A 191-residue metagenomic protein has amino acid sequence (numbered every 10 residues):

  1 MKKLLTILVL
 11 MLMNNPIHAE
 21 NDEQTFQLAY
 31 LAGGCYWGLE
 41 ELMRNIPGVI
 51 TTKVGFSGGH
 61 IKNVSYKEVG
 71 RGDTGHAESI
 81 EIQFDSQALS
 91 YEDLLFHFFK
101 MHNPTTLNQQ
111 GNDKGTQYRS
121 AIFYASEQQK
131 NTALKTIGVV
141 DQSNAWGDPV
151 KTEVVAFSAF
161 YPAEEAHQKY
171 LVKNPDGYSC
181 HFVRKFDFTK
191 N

Functional and structural regions predicted by a protein language model:
L4-M13: Sec-dependent N-terminal signal peptides
H18-N191: Flexible coil/turn and secondary-structure edge motifs
